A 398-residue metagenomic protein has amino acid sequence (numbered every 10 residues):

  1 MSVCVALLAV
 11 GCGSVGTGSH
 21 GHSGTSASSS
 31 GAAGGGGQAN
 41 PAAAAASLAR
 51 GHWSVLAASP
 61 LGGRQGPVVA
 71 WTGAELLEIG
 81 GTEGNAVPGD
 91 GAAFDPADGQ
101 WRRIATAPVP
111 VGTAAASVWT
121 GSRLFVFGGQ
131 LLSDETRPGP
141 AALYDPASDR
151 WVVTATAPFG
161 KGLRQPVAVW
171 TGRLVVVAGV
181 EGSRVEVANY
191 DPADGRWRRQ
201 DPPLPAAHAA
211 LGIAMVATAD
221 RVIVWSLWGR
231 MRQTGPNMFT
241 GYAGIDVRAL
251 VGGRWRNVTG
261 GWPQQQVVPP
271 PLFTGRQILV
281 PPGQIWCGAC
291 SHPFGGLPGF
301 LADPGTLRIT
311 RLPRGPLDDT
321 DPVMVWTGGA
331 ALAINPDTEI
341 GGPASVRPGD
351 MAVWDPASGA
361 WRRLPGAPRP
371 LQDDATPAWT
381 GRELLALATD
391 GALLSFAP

Functional and structural regions predicted by a protein language model:
M1-V5: Sec-dependent N-terminal signal peptides
A9-G11: C-terminal motif of bacterial Sec signal peptides marking the signal peptidase cleavage site
G16-G18, G24, G31, G35-P398: Kelch-like beta-propeller repeat domains
